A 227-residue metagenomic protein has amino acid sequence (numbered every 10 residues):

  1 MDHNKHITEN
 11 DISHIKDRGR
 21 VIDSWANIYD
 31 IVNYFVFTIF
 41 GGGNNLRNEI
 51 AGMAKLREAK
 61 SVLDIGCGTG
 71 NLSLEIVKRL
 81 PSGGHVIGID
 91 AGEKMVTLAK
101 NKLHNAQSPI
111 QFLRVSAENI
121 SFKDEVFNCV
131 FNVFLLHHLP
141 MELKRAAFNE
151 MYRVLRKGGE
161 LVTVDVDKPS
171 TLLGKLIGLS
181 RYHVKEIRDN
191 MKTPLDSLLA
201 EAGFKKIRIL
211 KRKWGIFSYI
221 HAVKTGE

Functional and structural regions predicted by a protein language model:
D2-K55: Conserved class I S-adenosyl-L-methionine
S13-D17, F35, I39-F40, V162-A202 (+1 more regions): C-terminal alpha-helical "lid/dimerization" subdomain adjacent to the S-adenosyl-L-methionine
L63-N119: Class I SAM-dependent methyltransferase SAM/SAH-binding core
P81, L139-P140, L155-R156: Helix-to-beta-strand junctions that scaffold the AdoMet/dcAdoMet cofactor pocket in Class I SAM-dependent enzymes
E118-V130: A short acidic, Gly/Pro-enriched loop at the edge of an enzyme's catalytic core that lines a small-molecule cofactor
C129-E142: A short SAM/SAH-binding and catalytic strip from SAM-dependent methyltransferases
R145-K157: A short glycine-rich, Lys/Arg-flanked "PGG" loop and its adjoining helix->strand segment in the class I
I220-E227: C-terminal lobe and adjacent flexible extensions of AdoMet/dcAdoMet transferase-like proteins
